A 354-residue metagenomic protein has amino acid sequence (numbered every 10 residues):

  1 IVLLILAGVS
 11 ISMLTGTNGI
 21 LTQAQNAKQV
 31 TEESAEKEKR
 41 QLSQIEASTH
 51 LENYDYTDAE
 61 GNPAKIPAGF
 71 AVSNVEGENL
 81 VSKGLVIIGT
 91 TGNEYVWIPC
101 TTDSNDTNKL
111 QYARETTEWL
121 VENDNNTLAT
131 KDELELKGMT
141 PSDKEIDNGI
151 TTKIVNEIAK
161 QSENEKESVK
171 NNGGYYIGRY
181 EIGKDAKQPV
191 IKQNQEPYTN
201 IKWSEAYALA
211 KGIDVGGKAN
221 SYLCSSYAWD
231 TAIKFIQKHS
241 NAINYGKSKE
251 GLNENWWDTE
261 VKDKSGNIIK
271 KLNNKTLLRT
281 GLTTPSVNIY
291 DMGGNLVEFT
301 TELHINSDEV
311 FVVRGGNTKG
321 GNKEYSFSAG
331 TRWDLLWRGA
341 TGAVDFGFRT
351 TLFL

Functional and structural regions predicted by a protein language model:
I1-S12: N-terminal single-pass transmembrane signal-anchor helix
V9, S34-K37, Q41-T49: Core subunits and conserved enzymes of cellular information-processing and envelope-translocation systems across
I11, T101-N105, E181-K184, T301-N306 (+2 more regions): Acidic glycine-/aspartate-rich tracts in secreted/extracellular proteins
M13-E38: Aliphatic-rich helix starts adjacent to a transmembrane/signal segment
H50-N108, S221: GGW-centered surface loops in extracellular recognition modules
T91, E122-D291: Short aromatic-cysteine micro-motif
N200-S204, A208, D214, A219-N220 (+2 more regions): Disulfide-stabilized, aromatic/cysteine-rich ligand-recognition loop
G293-L303: Active-site-proximal beta-strands of protease catalytic cores
